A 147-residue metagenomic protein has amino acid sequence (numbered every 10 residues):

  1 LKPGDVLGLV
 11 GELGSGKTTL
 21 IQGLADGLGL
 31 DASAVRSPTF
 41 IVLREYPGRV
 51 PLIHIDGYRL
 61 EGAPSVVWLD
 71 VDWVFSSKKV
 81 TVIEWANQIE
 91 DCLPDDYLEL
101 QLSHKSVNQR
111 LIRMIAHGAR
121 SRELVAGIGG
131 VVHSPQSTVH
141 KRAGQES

Functional and structural regions predicted by a protein language model:
L1-G4: Phosphate-binding P-loop
L9: Hydrophobic anchor at the beta1->P-loop junction of P-loop NTPases
L13: The conserved Walker
K17: Conserved lysine of the Walker
L30-E45: Short beta-strand-centered segment that lines the nucleotide-binding/catalytic pocket of NTP-utilizing
H54-E61: Switch II (G3) loop of P-loop NTPases
V66-V67, D72-S147: Short phosphate-coordinating micro-motif centered on Lys-Gly-acidic
